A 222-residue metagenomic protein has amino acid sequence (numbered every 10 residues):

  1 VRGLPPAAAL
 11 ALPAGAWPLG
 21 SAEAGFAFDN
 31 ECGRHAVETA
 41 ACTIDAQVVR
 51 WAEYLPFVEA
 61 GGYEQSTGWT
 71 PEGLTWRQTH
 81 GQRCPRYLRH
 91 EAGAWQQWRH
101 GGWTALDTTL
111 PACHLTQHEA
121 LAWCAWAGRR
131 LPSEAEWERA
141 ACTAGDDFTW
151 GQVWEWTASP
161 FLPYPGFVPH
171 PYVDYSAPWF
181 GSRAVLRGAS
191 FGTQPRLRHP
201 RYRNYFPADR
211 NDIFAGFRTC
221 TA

Functional and structural regions predicted by a protein language model:
V1-P18: Contiguous, non-catalytic segments that form substrate-binding/exosite surfaces or channel walls
L10, Q47, C113-Q117, D146-T149 (+2 more regions): Active-site-proximal structural scaffolding
W17, A24, V49-R50, W137 (+2 more regions): Short, glycine-/Ser/Thr-/acidic-enriched flexible segments
W17, R129, S133, D146 (+1 more regions): Conserved active-site beta-strand-loop modules that form the wall/rim of enzyme catalytic pockets and either contain
W17-P18, I44, A112, A120 (+2 more regions): Bulky hydrophobic/aromatic "packing anchor" residues in well-ordered structure
A22, A27-C32, G68, T75 (+1 more regions): Active-site-adjacent "lid"/gating segments
E31-G61, R89-G145: Short aromatic-cysteine micro-motif
E31-H35, W51, E59-Q82, T149-A222: Surface-exposed recognition segments
